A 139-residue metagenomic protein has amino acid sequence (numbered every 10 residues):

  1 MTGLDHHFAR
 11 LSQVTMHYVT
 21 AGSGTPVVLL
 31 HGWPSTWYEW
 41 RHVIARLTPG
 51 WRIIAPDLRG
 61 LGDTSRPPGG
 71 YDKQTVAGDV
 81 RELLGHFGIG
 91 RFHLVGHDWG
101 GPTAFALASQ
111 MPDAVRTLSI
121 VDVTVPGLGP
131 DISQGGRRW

Functional and structural regions predicted by a protein language model:
M1-H7, Q13-M16, S23-P26, I54 (+2 more regions): Flexible "cap/lid" subdomain of the alpha/beta-hydrolase fold that forms the substrate-access gate
L29-G32, A55: Structural cue for short, hydrophobic secondary-structure segments
G32-S35, W99: Active-site donor-sugar recognition loop in glycosyltransferases
P34-H42, I53: Serine-hydrolase catalytic-loop signature spanning alpha/beta hydrolases and amidase-signature enzymes
V43-R46, L83: Alpha-helical interaction/dimerization surfaces of two-component signaling modules
L47-D57: Active-site machinery of serine-nucleophile hydrolases
